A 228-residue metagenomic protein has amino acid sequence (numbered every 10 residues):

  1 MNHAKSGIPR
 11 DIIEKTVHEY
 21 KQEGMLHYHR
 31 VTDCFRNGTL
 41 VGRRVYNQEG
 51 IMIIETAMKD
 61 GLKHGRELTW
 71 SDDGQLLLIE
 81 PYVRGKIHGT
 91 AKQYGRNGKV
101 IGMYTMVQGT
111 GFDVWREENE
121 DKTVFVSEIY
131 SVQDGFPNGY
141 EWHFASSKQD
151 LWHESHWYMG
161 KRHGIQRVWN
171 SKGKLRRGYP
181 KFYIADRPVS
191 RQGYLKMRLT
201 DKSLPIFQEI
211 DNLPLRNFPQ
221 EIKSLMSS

Functional and structural regions predicted by a protein language model:
M1-S228: Glycine/tyrosine- and acidic-biased, solvent-exposed loop/turn segments at the edges of beta-strands
